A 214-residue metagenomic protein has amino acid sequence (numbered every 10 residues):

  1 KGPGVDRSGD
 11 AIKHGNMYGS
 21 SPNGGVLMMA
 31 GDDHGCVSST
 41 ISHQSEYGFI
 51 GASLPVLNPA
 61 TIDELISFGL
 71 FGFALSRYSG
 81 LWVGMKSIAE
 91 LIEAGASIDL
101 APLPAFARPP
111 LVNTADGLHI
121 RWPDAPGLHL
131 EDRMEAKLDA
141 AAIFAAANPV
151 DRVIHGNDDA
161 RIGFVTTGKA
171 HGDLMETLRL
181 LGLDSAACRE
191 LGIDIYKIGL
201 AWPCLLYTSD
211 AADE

Functional and structural regions predicted by a protein language model:
K1-R77, I88, P203: Thiamine diphosphate
R7-S8, V37-S39, E93-A96, G172-M175: Short helix/loop capping segments that flank catalytic or ligand/cofactor-binding pockets
S79-G156: Conformationally flexible catalytic loops at phosphate/diphosphate-handling active centers
N157-I162, E190: A short, charged/proline- and glycine-enriched loop that marks the coil->beta-strand transition at the N-terminal
T166-G168, G172-R179: Acidic catalytic cores of enzymes that act on phosphate-bearing nucleotides/polynucleotides
D173, D194-P203: Metallocofactor- and cofactor-centric catalytic cores in central/energy metabolism, strongly enriched
T177-I193: Short helix-loop-beta junction
Y207-E214: Conserved small/polar residues in nucleotide/adenosyl-binding loops
